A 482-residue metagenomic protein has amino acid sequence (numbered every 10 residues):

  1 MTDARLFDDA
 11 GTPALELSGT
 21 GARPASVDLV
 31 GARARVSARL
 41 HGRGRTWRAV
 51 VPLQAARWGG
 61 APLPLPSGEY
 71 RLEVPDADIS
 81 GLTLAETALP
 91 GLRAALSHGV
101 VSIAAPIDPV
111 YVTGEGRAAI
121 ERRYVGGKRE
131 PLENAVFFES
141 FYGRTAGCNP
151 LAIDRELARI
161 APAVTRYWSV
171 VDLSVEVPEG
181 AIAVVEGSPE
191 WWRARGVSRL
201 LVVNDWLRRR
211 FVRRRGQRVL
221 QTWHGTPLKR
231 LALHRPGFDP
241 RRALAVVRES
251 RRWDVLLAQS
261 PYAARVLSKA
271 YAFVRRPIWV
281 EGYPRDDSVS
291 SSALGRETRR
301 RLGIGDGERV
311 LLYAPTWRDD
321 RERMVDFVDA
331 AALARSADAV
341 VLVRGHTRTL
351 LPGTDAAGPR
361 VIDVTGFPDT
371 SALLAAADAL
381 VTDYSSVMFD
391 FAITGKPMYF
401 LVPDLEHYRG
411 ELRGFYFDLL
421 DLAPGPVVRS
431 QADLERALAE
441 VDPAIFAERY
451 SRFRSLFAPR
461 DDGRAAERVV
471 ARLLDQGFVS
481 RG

Functional and structural regions predicted by a protein language model:
M1-A135, R159, A163-V164: Basic, ligand-binding patches in group-transfer machinery, especially extracytoplasmic/periplasmic segments
V112-R122, T226-R321, T347, A447-R452: A nucleotide-sugar donor-handling region in carbohydrate enzymes
G126-P189: Low-complexity, highly charged intrinsically disordered N-terminal segments that act as targeting/localization
T145-P162, A270, I278-A356, V428-S430 (+3 more regions): Conserved catalytic-core segment of nucleotide-activated headgroup transferases in glycan assembly
L151-R155, E179-A245: Extended catalytic core of nucleotide-activated donor transferases of GT-like folds
V184-R199, T347-F389, L422: Donor nucleotide-activated moiety binding/catalytic core segment of transferases that use nucleotide-activated donors
V202-R230, F367-L412: A donor-sugar binding/catalytic signature common to diverse glycosyltransferases and related nucleotide-sugar
A356-P359, A379, S386-F457: Catalytic binding pocket for nucleotide-activated donors in carbohydrate/polymer assembly enzymes
